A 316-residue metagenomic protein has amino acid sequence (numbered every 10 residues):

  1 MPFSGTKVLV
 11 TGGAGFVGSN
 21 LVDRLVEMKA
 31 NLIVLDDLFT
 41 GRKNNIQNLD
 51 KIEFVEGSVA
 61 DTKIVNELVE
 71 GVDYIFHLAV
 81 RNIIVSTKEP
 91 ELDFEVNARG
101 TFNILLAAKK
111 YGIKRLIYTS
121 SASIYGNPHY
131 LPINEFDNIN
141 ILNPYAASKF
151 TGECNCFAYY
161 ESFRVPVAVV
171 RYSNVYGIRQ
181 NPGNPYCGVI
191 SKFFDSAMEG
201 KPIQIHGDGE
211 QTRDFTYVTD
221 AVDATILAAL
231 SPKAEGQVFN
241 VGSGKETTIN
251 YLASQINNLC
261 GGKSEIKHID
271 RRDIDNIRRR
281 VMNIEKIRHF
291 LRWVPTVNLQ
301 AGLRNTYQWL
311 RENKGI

Functional and structural regions predicted by a protein language model:
M1-V175, W293, V297, N305 (+1 more regions): N-terminal Rossmann-like NAD(P)+-binding domain of SDR-like oxidoreductases, especially those catalyzing
F39, I190-S191, V222-I226: Short alpha-helix within the catalytic core of nucleotide-sugar-dependent glycosyltransferases
F94-N97, Y145, C187, G242 (+1 more regions): Amphipathic, non-transmembrane alpha-helical scaffold segments
T151, N155, Y159, V189 (+3 more regions): Hydrophobic alpha-helix immediately C-terminal to the catalytic Tyr-X-X-X-Lys motif of short-chain
G177-R179, I274: Short beta-strand->alpha-helix junction loop in the catalytic core of nucleotide-activated group-transfer enzymes
P182, G188-V189: Conserved catalytic loops of nucleotide-sugar-dependent glycosyltransferases that act on lipid-linked
A197-I316: C-terminal substrate-binding subdomain of Rossmann-fold SDR/epimerase-dehydratase oxidoreductases
